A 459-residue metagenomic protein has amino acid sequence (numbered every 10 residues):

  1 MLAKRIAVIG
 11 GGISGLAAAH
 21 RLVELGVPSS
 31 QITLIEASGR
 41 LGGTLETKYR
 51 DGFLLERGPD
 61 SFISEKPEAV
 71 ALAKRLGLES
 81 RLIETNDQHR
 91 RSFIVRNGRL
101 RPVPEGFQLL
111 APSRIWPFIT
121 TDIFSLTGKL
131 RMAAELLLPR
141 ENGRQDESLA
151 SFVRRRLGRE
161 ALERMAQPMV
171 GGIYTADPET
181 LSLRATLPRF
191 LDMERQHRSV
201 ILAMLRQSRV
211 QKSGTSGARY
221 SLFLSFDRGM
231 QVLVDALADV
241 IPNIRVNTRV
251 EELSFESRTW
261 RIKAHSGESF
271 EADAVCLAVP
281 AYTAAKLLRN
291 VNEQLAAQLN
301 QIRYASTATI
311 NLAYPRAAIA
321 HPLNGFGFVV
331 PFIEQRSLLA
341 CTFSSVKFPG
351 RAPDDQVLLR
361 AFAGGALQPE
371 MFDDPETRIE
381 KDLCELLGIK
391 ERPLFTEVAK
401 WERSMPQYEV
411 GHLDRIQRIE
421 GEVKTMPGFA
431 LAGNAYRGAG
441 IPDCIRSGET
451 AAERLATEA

Functional and structural regions predicted by a protein language model:
L2-S14: Beta1/beta-strand and adjacent pyrophosphate-binding region of the FAD-binding site in flavoprotein oxidoreductases
I6-V8, I32, F429: Conserved hydrophobic helix-helix packing surfaces used for dimerization/oligomerization
S14, R40, Y282: Conserved Rossmann-like nucleotide-cofactor binding loop
V23-R50: Glycine-rich FAD pyrophosphate-binding loop
L25, T248-D373, E385-L386: Mid-domain catalytic core of redox enzymes that form a hydrophobic substrate pocket/lid adjacent to a catalytic redox
T44-T47, P104-G106, L323-G325, A340-A459: Conserved flavin/dinucleotide-binding core of flavoenzymes
D51-R140: Dinucleotide-binding Rossmann-like beta1-alpha1 core, especially the glycine-rich loop that anchors the ADP
R91, A111, I115, F124 (+2 more regions): Active-site/ligand-binding neighborhood in enzyme catalytic cores
